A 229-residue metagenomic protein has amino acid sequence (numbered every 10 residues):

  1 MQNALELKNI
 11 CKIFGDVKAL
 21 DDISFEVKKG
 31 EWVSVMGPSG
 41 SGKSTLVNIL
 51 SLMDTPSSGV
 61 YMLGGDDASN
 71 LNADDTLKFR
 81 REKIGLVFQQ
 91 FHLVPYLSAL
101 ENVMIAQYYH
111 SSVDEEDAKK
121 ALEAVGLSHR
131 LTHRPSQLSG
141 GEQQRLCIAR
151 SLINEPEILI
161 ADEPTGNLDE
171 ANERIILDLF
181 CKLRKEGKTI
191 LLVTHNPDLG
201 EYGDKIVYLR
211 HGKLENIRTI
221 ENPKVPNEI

Functional and structural regions predicted by a protein language model:
Q2-K205: ABC family nucleotide-binding domain
K205, K213-I229: Conserved beta-strand-loop-alpha-helix hinge in the C-terminal portion of ABC ATPase nucleotide-binding domains
R210: A cytosolic small-molecule/anion-sensing beta-strand core signal
